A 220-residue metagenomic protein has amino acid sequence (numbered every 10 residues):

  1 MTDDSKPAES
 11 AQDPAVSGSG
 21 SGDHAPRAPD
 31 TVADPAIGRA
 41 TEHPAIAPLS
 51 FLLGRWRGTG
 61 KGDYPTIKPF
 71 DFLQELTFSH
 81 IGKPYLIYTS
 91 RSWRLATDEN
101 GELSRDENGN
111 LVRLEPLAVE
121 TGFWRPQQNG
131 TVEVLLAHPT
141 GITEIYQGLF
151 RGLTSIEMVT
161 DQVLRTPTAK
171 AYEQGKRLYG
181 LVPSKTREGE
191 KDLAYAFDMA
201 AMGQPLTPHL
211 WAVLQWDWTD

Functional and structural regions predicted by a protein language model:
M1-Y85, R91-P116, S184-E188, D198-D220: Amphipathic/hydrophobic helical signal segments and adjacent flexible N-terminal regions that mediate secretion
L73-S79, E120-R125, I145-L149, Q174-K185 (+1 more regions): Hydrophobic/aromatic beta-strand elements that line small-molecule binding cavities or substrate pockets in beta-rich
I81-G82, Q127-N129, G152: Short acidic-glycine loop/turn motifs at beta-strand connectors
L86, T131-E133, T154-I156, K191-L193: Hydrophobic residues embedded in beta-strands of well-ordered beta-sheets
T89-R91, V134-H138, M158-Q162, F197-M199: Short beta-strand segments that buttress and anchor functional surface loops
G101-Q147: Helix-adjacent hinge/juxtasegments
P139-E144, F150-L178: Acidic, glycine-rich flexible loop segments
T166-A201: Surface-exposed, gly/pro-biased binding rims or lids
